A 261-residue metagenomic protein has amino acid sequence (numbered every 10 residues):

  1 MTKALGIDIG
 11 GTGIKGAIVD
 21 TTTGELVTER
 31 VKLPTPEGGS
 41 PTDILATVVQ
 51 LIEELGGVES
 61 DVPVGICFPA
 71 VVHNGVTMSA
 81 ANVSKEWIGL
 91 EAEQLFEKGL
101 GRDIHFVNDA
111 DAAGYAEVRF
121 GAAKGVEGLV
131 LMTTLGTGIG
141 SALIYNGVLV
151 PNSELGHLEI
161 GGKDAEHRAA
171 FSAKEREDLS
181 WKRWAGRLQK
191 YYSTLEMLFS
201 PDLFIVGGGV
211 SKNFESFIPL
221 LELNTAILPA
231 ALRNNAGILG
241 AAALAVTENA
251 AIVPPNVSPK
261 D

Functional and structural regions predicted by a protein language model:
M1-P63, V72-V76, Q94-I104, A116-L131 (+1 more regions): ATP-binding/phosphotransfer module of carbohydrate and carboxylate kinases, centering on a glycine-rich
P69: Conserved NAD(P)H cofactor-binding loop of Rossmann-fold oxidoreductase domains
T77-G89: A charged helix-plus-loop insertion that forms the helical arch/lid used to bind and gate nucleic-acid substrates
N82-V83, N108, N234: Asparagine-centered polar/low-complexity signal
F106-A110, G114: Short loop/edge segments at beta-strand edges and connector loops that shape dinucleotide/nucleotide cofactor-binding
I139: Basic- and aromatic-lined ligand-binding clefts that recognize polyanionic substrates
